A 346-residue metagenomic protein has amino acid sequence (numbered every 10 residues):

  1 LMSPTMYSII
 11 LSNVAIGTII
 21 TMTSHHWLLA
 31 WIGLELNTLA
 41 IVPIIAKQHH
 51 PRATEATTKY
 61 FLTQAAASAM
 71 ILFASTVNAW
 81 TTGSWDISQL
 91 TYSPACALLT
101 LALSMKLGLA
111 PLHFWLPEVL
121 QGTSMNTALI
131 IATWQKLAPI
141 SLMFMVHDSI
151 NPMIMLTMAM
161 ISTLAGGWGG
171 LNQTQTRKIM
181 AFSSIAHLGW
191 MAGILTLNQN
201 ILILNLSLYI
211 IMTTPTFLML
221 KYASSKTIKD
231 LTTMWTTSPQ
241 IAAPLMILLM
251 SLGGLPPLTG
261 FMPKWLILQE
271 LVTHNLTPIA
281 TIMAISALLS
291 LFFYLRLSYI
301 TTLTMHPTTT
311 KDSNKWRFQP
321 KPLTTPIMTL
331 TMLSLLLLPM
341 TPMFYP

Functional and structural regions predicted by a protein language model:
L1-P346: Core, highly hydrophobic multi-pass alpha-helical transmembrane subunits of bioenergetic inner membranes
